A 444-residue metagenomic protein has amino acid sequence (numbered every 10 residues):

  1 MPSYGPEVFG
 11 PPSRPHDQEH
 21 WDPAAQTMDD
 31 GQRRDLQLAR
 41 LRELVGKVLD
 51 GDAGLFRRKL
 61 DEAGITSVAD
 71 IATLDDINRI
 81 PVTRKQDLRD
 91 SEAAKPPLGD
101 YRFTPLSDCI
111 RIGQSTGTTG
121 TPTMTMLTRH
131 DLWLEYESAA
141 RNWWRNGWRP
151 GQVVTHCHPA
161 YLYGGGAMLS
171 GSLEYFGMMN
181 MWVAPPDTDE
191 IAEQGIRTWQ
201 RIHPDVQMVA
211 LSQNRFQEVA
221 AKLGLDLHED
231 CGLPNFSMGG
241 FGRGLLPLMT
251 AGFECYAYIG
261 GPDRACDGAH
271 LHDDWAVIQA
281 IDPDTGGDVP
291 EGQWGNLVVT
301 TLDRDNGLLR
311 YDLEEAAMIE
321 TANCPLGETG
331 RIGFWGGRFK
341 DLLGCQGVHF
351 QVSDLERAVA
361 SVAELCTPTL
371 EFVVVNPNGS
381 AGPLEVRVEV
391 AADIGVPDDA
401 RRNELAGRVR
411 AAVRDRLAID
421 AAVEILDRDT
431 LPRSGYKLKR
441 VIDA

Functional and structural regions predicted by a protein language model:
M1-Q114, G120-E137, R141, R145 (+5 more regions): Nucleotide 5′-phosphate-binding alpha/beta core
P2-P23, K85-G244, C255-G261, R387 (+1 more regions): Active-site phosphate/ATP/adenylate-binding loop shared across adenylate-forming ligases
I65, W148, L225, E364-L365: Helix N-cap/coil-helix junction residues
N180, L245-L246, I278, L370 (+1 more regions): Generic structural signal for residues in well-ordered beta-strands
Q200-L211, A265-W275, D443-A444: A polyampholytic, Gly/Pro-enriched intrinsically disordered region
S237, G242-N323: Conserved AMP-binding/adenylate-forming
R304-L417, Y436: AMP-binding/adenylate-forming catalytic core of the ANL superfamily
